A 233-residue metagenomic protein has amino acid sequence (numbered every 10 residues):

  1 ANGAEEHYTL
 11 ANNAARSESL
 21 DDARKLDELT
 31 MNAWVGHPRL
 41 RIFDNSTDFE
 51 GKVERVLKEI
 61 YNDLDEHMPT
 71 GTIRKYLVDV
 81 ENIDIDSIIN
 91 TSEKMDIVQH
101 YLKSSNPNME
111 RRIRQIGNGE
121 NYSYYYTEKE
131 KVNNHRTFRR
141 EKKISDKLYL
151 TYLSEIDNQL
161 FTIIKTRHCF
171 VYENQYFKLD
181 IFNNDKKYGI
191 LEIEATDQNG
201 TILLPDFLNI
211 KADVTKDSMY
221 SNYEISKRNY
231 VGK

Functional and structural regions predicted by a protein language model:
A1-N32: A glycine- and Lys/Arg-enriched "phosphate-lid" helix/loop adjacent to the NTP-binding pocket of small-molecule kinases
E5-Y8, A33-W34, Y126-K129, K143: Short amphipathic alpha-helical segments, especially helix-boundary/capping motifs
A15-E18, H37-R55: Phosphate-binding beta-loop-alpha motif at adenosine-nucleotide cofactor sites
A23, E28, H37, F43-D44 (+3 more regions): Long, hydrophilic "mature protein body" segments
E50-G51, K58-K233: Phosphate-end processing signature that detects enzymes handling 5′-triphosphorylated RNA and polyphosphate
